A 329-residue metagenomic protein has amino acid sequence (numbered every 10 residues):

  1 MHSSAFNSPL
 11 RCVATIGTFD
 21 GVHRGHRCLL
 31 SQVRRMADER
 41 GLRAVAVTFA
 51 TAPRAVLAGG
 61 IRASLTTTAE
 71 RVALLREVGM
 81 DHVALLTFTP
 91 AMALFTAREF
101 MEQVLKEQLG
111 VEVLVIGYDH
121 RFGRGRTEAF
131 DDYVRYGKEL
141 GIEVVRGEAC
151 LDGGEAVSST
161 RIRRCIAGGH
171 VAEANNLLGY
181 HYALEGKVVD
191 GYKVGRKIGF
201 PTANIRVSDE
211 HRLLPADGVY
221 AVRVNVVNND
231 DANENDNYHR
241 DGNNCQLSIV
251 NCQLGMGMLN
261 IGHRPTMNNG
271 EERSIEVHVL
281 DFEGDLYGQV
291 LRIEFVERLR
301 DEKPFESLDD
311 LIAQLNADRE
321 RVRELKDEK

Functional and structural regions predicted by a protein language model:
M1, V83-L86, E143-G147: General small-molecule cofactor/ligand-binding pocket signal
A5-T68: N-terminal catalytic cores of NTP/NDP-binding nucleotidyl/phosphoryl-transfer enzymes
R43, I61-A63, A69-R76, H82 (+2 more regions): Active-site-adjacent structural elements in enzyme catalytic cores
R43-V45, H82, V113, V145: A structural signal for isolated positions on well-ordered beta-strands in alpha/beta enzyme cores
P53-A58, A91, A156-V157: A short acidic, helix-capping loop that chelates divalent metal ions and anchors anionic groups
L94-P201, E302-N316: Classical nucleotidyltransferase
Y192-K329: Phosphate/ribose-recognition catalytic cores of enzymes acting on nucleotide-derived substrates
